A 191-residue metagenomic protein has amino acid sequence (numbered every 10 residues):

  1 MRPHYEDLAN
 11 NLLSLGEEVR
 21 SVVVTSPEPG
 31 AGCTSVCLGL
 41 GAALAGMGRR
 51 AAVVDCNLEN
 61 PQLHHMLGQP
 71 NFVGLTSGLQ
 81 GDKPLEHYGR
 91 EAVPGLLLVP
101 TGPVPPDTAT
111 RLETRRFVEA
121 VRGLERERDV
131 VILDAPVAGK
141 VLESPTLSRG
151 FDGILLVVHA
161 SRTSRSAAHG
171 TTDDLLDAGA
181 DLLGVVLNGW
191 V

Functional and structural regions predicted by a protein language model:
M1-E18, T25-A31, G46, R50-R126 (+1 more regions): P-loop/Walker-type NTP enzyme "switch/lid" segment
V36: Hydrophobic positions on the alpha1 helix immediately C-terminal to the Walker A/P-loop
G39-L40: Short amphipathic alpha-helix
A43: Rossmann-fold NAD(P)-dependent oxidoreductase module
T110-V191: Conserved catalytic-core segment of NTP-binding enzymes
